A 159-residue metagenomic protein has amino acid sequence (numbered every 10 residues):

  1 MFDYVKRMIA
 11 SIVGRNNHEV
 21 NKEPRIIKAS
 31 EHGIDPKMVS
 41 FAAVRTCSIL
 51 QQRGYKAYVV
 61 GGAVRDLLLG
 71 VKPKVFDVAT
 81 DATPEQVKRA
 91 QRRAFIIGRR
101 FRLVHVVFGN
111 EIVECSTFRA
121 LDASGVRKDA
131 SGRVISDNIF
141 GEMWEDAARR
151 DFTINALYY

Functional and structural regions predicted by a protein language model:
M1-Y159: Catalytic cores of the polymerase beta-like nucleotidyltransferase superfamily and closely associated nucleotide
